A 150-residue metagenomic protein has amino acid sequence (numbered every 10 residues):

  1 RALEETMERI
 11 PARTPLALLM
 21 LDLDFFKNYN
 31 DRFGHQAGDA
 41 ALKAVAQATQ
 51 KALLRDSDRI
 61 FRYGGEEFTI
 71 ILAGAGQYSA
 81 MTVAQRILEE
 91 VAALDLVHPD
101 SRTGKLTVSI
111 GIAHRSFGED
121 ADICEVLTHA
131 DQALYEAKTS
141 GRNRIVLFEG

Functional and structural regions predicted by a protein language model:
R1-A17, D24-K51, F61-G65, T69-I70 (+3 more regions): Conserved long alpha-helical elements within nucleotide-processing catalytic cores of c-di-GMP signaling and class III
L18, F68, V108-I112: A structural signal for short, well-ordered beta-strand segments
A48-D56, R86-L94: Generic non-transmembrane alpha-helical segments
R62, V91-V108: Catalytic core regions of nucleotide second-messenger enzymes
A73, Q77-Q85, P99, R115-E149: Catalytic-core segments of nucleotide cyclases and related cyclic-nucleotide turnover enzymes
S109, E149-G150: Non-catalytic signal-transmission and effector/linker regions of two-component phosphorelay proteins
